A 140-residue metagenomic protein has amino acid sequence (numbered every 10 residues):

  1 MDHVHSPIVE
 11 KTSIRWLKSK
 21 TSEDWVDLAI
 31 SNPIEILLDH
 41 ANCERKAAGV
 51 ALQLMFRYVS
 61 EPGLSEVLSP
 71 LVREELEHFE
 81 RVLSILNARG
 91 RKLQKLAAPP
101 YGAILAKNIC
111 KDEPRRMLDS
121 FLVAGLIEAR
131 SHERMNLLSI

Functional and structural regions predicted by a protein language model:
D2-I140: Non-heme di-metal
